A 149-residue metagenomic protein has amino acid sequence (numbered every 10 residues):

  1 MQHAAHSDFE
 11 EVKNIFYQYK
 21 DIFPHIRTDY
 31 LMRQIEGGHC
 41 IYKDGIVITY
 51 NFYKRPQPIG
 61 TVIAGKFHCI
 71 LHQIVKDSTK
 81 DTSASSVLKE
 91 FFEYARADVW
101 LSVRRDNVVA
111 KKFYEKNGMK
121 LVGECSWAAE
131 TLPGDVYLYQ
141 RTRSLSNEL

Functional and structural regions predicted by a protein language model:
M1-S7, L145-L149: Conserved N-terminal entry element of GNAT/NAT acetyltransferase domains
H6, I15-D81, S85-E90: Acetyl-CoA-dependent GNAT
V12: Hydrophobic pocket/interface hotspot
H68, R104-V108, K116, E124-L149: C-terminal "cap" of GNAT-fold acetyltransferases
V87, N107-A110: Conserved short alpha-helix immediately C-terminal to the canonical SAM/SAH-binding motif I of Rossmann-like
F91-A95, A110: Short hydrophobic clusters on alpha-helical segments that form packing/core surfaces in small helical domains
Y94-R105: Conserved GNAT acetyl-CoA-binding A-motif
